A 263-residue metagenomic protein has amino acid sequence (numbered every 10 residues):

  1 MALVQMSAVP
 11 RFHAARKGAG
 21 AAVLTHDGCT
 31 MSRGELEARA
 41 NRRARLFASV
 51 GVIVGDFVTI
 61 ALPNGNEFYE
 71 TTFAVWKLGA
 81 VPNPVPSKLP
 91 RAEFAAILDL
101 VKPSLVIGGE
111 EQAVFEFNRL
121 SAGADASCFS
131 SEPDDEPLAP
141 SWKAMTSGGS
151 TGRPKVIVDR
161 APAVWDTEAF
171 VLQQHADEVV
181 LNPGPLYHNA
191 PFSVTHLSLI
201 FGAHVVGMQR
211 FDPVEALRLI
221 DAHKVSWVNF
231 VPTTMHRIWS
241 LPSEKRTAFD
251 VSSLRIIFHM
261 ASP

Functional and structural regions predicted by a protein language model:
M1-V4, F117-S141: Flexible, low-complexity linker/hinge segments
A2-A22, A38: A short N-terminal helical cap/helix-turn-helix that marks the beginning of AMP-binding/adenylate-forming
R11-F12, A48, N66-P84, A95 (+2 more regions): Hydrophobic alpha-helical segments in the ANL/AMP-binding
A21-G51, D56-G65, Y69, P90-A95: Conserved AMP-binding/adenylate-forming core of the ANL superfamily
S32-G34, A139-W165: Conserved AMP-binding A3 loop
T59-A61, F68-T72, W76-L105, K155-V158 (+1 more regions): Short beta-strand->loop structural element characteristic of the AMP-binding/adenylate-forming
P63, Q112-A113, V225-P263: Adenylate-forming
W165-V179, Y187-W227, L241, K245: Conserved AMP-binding/adenylation subdomain of ANL enzymes
